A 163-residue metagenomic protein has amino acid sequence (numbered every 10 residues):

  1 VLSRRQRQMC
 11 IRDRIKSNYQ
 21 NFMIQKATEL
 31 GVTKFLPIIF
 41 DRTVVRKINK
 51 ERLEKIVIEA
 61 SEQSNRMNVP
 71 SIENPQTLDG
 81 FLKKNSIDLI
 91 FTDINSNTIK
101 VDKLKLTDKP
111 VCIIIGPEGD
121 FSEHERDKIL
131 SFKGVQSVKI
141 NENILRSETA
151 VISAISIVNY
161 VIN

Functional and structural regions predicted by a protein language model:
V1-I11: Single conserved hydrophobic/aromatic residue that forms the stacking wall/gate of nucleotide- or nucleobase-binding
R12-N21: Short, glycine-rich nucleotide/cofactor-binding loops
A27, V57, N141: Residue-level signal for inorganic ion chemistry
T28-G31, L130-S131: Non-catalytic positions within long, well-ordered alpha-helices that form the structural scaffold/packing of enzyme
F40-T43, E142: Short, ordered loop/turn segments at secondary-structure junctions
R46-P117: S-adenosyl-L-methionine/SAH cofactor-binding core of RNA-modifying enzymes
E123-N163: Structured adenosyl-cofactor binding patch, chiefly the S-adenosyl-L-methionine
